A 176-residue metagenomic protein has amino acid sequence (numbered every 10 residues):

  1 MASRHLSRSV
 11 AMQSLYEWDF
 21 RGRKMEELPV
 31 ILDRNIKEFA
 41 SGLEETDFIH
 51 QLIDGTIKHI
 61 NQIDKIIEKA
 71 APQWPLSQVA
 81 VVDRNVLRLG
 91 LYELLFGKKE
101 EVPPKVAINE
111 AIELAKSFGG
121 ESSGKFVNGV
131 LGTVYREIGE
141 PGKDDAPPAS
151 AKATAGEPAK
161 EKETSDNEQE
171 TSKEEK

Functional and structural regions predicted by a protein language model:
M1-S117, E121-G124, G129-K176: N-terminal interaction/assembly modules
